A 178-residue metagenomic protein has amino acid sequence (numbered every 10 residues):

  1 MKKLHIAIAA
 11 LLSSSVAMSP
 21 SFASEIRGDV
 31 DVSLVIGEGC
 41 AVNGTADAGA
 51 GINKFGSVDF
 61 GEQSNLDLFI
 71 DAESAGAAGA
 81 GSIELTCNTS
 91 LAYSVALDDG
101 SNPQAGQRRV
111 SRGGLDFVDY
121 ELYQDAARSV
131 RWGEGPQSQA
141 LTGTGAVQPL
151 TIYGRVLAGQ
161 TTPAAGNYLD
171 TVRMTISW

Functional and structural regions predicted by a protein language model:
M1-F22: Gram-negative bacterial Sec-dependent N-terminal signal peptides
A7-A9, Y123, I176: Conserved short hydrophobic patches within well-ordered secondary structure
F22-V110, S138-W178: N-terminal small/polar-rich segments of proteins
C87-T89, G114, A126: Short loop/turn positions at the edges of beta-strands in beta-sheet-rich folds
D98-G100, E121-D125: Predominantly extracellular/luminal cell-surface or secreted proteins
S111-V118: Short coil-to-beta strand junction motifs in C2/discoidin
D119-L122, V172: Extended low-complexity, serine/threonine- and proline-enriched intrinsically disordered segments
R128-G135: Short beta-strand and strand-turn-strand segments in soluble, beta-rich domains
